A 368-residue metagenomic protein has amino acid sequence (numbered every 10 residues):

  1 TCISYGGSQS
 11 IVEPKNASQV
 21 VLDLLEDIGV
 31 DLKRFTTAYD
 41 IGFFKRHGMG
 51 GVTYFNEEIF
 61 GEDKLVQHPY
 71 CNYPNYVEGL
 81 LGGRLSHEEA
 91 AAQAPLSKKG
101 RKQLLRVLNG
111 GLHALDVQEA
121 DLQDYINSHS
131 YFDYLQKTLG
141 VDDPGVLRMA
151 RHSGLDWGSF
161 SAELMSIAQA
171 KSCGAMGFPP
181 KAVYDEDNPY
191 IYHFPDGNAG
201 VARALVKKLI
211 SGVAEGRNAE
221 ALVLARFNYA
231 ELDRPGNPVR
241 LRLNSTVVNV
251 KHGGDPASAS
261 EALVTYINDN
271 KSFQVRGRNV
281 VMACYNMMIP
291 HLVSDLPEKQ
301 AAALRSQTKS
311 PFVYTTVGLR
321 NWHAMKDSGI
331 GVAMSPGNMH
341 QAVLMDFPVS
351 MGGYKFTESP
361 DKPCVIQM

Functional and structural regions predicted by a protein language model:
T1-H113, E119-A120: N-terminal glycine-rich phosphate/pyrophosphate-binding loop and immediately adjacent elements
S4-K15, V117-D124, D187-D196, Q300-T308: Active-site rim elements
G7, G48-M49, N237, L243-T246 (+3 more regions): Residues that flank catalytic or metal-binding motifs in active/ligand-binding sites
A17-S18, K33-T36, S128-Y131, T138-G140 (+8 more regions): Conserved beta-strand->loop/alpha-helix structural units within folded catalytic cores of enzymes with alpha/beta
L22-L24, L65, R148-M149, A162-L164 (+3 more regions): Short, solvent-exposed loop/turn and secondary-structure capping segments
L25-K33, L112, T138-D143, L209-G216 (+7 more regions): A generic secondary-structure signal for well-formed alpha-helical elements
P95-S245, G253-S260: Active-site/ligand-binding neighborhood in enzyme catalytic cores
E186-H193, K251, S260-N279, C284-M368: C-terminal segments that line or cap access tunnels to active or ligand-binding sites in enzymes and enzyme-associated
